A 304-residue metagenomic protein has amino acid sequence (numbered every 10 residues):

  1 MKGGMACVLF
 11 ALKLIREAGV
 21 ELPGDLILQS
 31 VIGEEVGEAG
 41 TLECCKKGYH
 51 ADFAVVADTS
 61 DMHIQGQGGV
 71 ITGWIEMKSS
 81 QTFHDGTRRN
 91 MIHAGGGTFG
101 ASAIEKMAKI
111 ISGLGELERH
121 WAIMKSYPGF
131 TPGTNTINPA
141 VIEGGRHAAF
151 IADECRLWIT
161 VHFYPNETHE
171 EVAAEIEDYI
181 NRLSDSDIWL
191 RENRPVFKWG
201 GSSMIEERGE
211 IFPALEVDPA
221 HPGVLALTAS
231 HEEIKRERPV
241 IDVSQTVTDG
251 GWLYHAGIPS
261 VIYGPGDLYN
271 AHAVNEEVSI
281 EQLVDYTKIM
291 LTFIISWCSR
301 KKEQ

Functional and structural regions predicted by a protein language model:
M1-T72, C298-K302: Acidic/histidine-rich catalytic neighborhood of metal-dependent amide-processing enzymes
W74-Q304: Metal-dependent amide/peptide-bond hydrolase catalytic core, centered on the "pita-bread" metallohydrolase fold
